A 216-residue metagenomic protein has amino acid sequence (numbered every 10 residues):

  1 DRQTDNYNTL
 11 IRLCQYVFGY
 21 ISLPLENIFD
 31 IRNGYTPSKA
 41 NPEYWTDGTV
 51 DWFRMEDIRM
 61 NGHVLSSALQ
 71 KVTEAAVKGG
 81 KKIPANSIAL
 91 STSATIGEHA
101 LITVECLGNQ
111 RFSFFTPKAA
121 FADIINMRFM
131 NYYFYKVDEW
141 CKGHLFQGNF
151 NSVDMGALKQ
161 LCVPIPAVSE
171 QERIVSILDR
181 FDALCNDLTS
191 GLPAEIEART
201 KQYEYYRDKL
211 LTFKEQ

Functional and structural regions predicted by a protein language model:
D1-Q216: Charged, alpha-helix-forming regions
